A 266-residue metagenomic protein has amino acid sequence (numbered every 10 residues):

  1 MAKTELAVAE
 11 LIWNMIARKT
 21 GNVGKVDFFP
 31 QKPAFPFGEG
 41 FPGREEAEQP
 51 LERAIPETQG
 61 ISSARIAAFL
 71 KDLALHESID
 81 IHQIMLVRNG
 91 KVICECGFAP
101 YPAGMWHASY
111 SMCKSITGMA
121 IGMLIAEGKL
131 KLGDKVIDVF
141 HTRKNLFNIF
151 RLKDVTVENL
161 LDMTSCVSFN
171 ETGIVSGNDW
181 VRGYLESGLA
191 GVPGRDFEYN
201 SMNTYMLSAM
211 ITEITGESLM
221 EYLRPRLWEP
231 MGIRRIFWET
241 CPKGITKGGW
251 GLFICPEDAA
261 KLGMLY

Functional and structural regions predicted by a protein language model:
M1-P102, A126-L130: N-terminal leader/targeting segments and the immediately adjacent pre-domain N-terminus
W13, A17, A67-L70, G122 (+7 more regions): Non-transmembrane alpha-helical segments in soluble domains of secreted/periplasmic/extracellular proteins
G90, A108-G133, L160, L207-I211 (+1 more regions): Active-site SXXK
P102, S187-P193, N203-Y205, C241-G248: Flexible glycine/proline-enriched surface loops and loop-helix/loop-strand junctions
Y110, F197-Y199: Catalytic tyrosine of NAD(P)H-dependent dehydrogenase/reductases that use a Tyr as the general acid/base
E127-S165, E186, T215-W250, I254: Active-site helix/loop module of the DD-peptidase/beta-lactamase fold, centered on the serine-lysine SxxK catalytic
N203-M210, W250-Y266: Active-site-proximal alpha-helical segments within enzyme catalytic domains
